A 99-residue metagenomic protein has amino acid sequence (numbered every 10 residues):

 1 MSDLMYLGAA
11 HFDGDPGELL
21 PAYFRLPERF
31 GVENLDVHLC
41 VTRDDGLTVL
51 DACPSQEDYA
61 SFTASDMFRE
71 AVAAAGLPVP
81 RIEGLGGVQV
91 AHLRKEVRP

Functional and structural regions predicted by a protein language model:
M1-L50, P54-D66, A75-P99: Short S/T/G/P-rich N-terminal loop/turn motif that feeds into the first structured element of a domain
R69-A71: Cytochrome P450 catalytic domain signature, combining two hallmark sequence patches
